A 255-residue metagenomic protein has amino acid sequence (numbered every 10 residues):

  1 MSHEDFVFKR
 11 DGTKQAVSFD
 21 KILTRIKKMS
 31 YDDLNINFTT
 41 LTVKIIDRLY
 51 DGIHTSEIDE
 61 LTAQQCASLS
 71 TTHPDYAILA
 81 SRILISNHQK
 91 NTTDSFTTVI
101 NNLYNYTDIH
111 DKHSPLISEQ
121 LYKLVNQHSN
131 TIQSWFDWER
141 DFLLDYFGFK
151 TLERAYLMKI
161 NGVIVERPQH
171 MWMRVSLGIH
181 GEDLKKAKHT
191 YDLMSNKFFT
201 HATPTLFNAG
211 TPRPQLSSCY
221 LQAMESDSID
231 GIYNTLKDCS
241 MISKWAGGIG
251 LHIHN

Functional and structural regions predicted by a protein language model:
M1-N255: Extended catalytic cores of very large enzyme megasubunits
